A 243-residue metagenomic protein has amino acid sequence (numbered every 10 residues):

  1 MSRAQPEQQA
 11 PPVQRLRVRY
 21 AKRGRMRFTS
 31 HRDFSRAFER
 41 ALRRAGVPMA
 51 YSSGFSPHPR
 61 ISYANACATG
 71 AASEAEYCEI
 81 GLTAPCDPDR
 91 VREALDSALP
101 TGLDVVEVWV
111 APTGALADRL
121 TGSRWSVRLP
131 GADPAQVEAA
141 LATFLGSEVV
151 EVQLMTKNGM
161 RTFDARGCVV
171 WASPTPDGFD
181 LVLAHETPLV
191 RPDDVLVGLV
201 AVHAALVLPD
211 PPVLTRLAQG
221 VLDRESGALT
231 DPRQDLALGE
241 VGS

Functional and structural regions predicted by a protein language model:
M1-P11: Charged, low-complexity intrinsically disordered regulatory segments in eukaryotic signaling
A10, G146-S243: Core RNA-modification/binding signature centered on pseudouridine synthases
L16-K22, A45, E76-I80, T121-P130: Short glycine-/aliphatic-rich beta-strand segments at the starts of folded cytosolic domains
R25-M49: N-terminal ordered "arm"
A50-T83, A111-P112: Short, charge-patterned binding micro-sites
E74-S126: Ordered, amphipathic secondary-structure segments that act as subunit-interaction surfaces in large macromolecular
T83-P88, A132-P134, E186-P188: Helix N-cap motif at beta-to-alpha junctions
P88-L99, V137-S147, D194-G198: Short amphipathic alpha-helices in soluble, non-transmembrane regions that often serve as interface/regulatory elements
